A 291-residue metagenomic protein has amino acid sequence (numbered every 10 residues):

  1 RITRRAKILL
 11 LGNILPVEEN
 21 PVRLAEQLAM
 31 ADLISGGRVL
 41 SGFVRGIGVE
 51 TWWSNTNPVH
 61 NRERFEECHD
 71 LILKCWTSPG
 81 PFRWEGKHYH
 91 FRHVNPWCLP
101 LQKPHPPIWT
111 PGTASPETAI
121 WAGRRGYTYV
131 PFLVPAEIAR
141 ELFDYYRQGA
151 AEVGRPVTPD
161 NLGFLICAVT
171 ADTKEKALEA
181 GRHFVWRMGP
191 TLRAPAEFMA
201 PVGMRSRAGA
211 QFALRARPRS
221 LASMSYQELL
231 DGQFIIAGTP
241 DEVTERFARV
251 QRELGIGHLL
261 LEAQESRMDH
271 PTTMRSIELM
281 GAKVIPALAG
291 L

Functional and structural regions predicted by a protein language model:
R1-L10, R64, I277-L291: Alpha-helix-loop-beta-strand connector modules within alpha/beta enzyme cores
R1-R5, L28-V39, I120-R124, G149-V157 (+1 more regions): Acidic (Asp/Glu)-rich catalytic clusters
I8-G12, V39-F43, I108-P111, Y129-P131 (+2 more regions): Hydrophobic faces of well-ordered beta-strands that scaffold small-molecule active sites in alpha/beta enzyme cores
G12-V22, P104-A114, A168-A171, L230-P240: Active-site mouth loops of central-metabolism enzymes
L15-W84, T128-P131, P135-E137, D144: Flexible, glycine-rich active-site loops centered on histidine and acidic residues that chelate a metal or position
A31, I72, I108, A122 (+5 more regions): Conserved, mostly hydrophobic/aromatic
V59-W97, E137-I256, A289-L291: An alpha-helical appendage that flanks or caps ligand/catalytic pockets
A114-E117, W121-P135: A conserved active-site cap/scaffold subdomain adjacent to cofactor or substrate pockets
